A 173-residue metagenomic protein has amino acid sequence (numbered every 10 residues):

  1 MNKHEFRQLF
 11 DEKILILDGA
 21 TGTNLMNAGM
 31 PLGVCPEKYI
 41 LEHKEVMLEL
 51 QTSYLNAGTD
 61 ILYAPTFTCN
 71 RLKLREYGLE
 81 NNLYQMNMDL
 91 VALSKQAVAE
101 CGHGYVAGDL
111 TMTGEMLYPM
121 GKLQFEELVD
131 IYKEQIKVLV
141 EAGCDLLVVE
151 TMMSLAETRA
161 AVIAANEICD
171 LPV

Functional and structural regions predicted by a protein language model:
M1-V173: Domain-level signal for soluble alpha/beta catalytic cores
